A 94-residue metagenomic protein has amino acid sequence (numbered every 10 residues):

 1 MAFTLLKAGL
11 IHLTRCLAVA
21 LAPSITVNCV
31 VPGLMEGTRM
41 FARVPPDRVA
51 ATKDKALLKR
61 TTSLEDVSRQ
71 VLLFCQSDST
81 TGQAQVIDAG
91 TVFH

Functional and structural regions predicted by a protein language model:
M1, K59: Active-site loop immediately N-terminal to the catalytic Tyr-X3-Lys motif of short-chain dehydrogenase/reductase
F3, I11: Catalytic tyrosine of NAD(P)H-dependent dehydrogenase/reductases that use a Tyr as the general acid/base
L6, T14: Active-site helix of classical SDR
V19-P23: Alpha-helical segment proximal to the catalytic Tyr-Lys
T26-E36, V86-D88: Conserved SDR Rossmann-fold cofactor-binding beta-strand/turn motif
V31-K55: A glycine/serine/threonine-rich, flexible loop-to-helix segment that serves as the NAD(P) cofactor-binding "lid"
R60-I87, V92: C-terminal substrate-recognition "lid" of short-chain dehydrogenase/reductases
